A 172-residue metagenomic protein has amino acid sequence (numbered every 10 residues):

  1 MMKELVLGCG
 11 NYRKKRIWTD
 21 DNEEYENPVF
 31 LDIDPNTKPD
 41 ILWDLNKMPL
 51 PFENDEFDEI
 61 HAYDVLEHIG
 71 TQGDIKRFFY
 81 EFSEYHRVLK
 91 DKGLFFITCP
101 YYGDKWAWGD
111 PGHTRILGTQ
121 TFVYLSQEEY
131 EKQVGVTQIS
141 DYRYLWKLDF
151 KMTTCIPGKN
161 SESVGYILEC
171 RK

Functional and structural regions predicted by a protein language model:
K3-M48: Class I SAM-dependent methyltransferase SAM/SAH-binding core
N46-H61: A short acidic, Gly/Pro-enriched loop at the edge of an enzyme's catalytic core that lines a small-molecule cofactor
D58-K76: A short SAM/SAH-binding and catalytic strip from SAM-dependent methyltransferases
R77-D91: A short glycine-rich, Lys/Arg-flanked "PGG" loop and its adjoining helix->strand segment in the class I
K92-C99: Conserved beta-strand signature within the Rossmann-like core of class I S-adenosyl-L-methionine
P100-K105: Short "lid" loop at the C-terminus of a central beta-strand within the Rossmann-like core of SAM-dependent
W108-Y144: Conserved Class I S-adenosyl-L-methionine
E131-K172: C-terminal lobe and adjacent flexible extensions of AdoMet/dcAdoMet transferase-like proteins
